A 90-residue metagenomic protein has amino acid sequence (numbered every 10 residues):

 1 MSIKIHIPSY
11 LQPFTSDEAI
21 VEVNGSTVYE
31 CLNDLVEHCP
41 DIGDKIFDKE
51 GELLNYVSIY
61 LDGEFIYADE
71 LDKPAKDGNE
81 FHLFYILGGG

Functional and structural regions predicted by a protein language model:
M1-G89: Ubiquitin-like/PB1-type beta-grasp interaction modules and other compact soluble beta-rich domains
